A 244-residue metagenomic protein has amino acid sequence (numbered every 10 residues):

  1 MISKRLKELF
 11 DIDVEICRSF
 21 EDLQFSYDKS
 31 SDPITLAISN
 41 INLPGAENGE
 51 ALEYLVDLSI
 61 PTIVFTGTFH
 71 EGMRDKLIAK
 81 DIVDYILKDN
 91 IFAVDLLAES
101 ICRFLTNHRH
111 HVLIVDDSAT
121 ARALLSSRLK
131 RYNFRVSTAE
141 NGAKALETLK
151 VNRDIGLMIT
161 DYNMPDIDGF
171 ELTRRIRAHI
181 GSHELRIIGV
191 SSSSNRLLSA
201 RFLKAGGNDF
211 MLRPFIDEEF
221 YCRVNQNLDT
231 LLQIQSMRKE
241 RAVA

Functional and structural regions predicted by a protein language model:
S3-K4, A123-R131: Charged docking surfaces used in two-component/phosphorelay signaling
S3-K4, E15-L36, T138-L157: Acidic, metal-coordinating helix/loop segments flanking the phosphotransfer/catalytic sites of two-component signaling
I38-N40, D161, S191: Active-site residues of response regulator receiver
L43, M164: Receiver (REC) domain active-site loop signature in two-component systems and cognate sites in sensor histidine kinases
F65-T66, K88, V190: Hydrophobic/aromatic residues positioned on beta-strands within the core alpha/beta folds
G72, D89-S100, F215-V224: C-terminal output helix
